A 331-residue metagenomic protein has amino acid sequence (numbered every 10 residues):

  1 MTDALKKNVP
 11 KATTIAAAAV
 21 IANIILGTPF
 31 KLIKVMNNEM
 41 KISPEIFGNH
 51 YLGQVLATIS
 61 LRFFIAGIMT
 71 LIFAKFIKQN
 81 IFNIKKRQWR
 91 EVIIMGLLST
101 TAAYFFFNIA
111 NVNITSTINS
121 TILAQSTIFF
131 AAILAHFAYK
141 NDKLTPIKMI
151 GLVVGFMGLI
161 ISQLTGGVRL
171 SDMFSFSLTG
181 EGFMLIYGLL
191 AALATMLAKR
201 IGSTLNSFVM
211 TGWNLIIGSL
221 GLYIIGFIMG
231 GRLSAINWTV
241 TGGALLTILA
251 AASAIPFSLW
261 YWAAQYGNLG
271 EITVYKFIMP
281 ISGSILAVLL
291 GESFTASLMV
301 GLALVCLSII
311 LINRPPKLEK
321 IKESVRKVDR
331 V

Functional and structural regions predicted by a protein language model:
M1-S60, M173-R200, V325-V331: Glycine-/small-residue-enriched transmembrane alpha-helix faces in small-molecule transporters and effluxers
K11-I15, L52-G53, I84-W89, L164-L189 (+2 more regions): Juxtamembrane helix-entry segments on the extracytoplasmic side of multipass membrane proteins
I21, L61, T100, N119-S126 (+2 more regions): Helix-helix packing/entry segments at the starts of transmembrane helices
E39, I65-I84, M157-S175, I217-G242 (+2 more regions): Membrane-interface helix-cap regions at the ends of transmembrane helices in multi-pass membrane proteins
K41-S99, F130-L134, L190-A194, G212-G230 (+1 more regions): Transmembrane alpha-helices of multi-pass small-molecule transport proteins
A57-T58, F64, I68, F107-P146 (+1 more regions): Specific alpha-helical transmembrane segments that line the substrate/conduction pathway and gating interfaces
T70, I133, T145-G166, F277 (+1 more regions): Hydrophobic transmembrane alpha-helices of multi-pass small-molecule transport proteins
I77-N119, I161, L249-G267: Specific transmembrane alpha-helical segments of multi-pass solute transporters/efflux pumps, especially DMT/EamA
